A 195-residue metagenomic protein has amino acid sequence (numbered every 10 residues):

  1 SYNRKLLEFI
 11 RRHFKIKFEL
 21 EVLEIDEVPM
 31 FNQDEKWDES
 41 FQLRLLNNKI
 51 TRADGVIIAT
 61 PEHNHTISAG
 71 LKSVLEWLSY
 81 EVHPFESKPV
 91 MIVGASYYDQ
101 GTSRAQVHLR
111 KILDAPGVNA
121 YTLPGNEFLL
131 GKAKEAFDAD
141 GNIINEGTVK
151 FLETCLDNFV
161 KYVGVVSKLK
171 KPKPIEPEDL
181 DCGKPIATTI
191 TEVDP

Functional and structural regions predicted by a protein language model:
S1-E81, I143-D157, V163-P195: N-terminal beta1-alpha1-beta2 submodule of the flavodoxin-like/Rossmannoid cofactor-binding fold
E19-M30, E81-H83, G117-A139: Mobile beta-alpha loop/short-helix "lid" or hinge segments that flank ligand
M30-N32, D38, F85, I92 (+3 more regions): A broad, structure-centric signal for solvent-exposed, well-ordered loop/edge residues that line or flank functional
K36, S79, V90, G94-A95 (+1 more regions): A broad detector of the eukaryotic-type serine/threonine protein kinase catalytic domain
K49, P84, I112: Conserved catalytic core of Hanks-type protein kinase domains
A53, S87-K88: Short coil/turn connectors at secondary-structure junctions
K88-K132, G147: Short, glycine-/small-residue-rich phosphate/pyrophosphate-handling segment
